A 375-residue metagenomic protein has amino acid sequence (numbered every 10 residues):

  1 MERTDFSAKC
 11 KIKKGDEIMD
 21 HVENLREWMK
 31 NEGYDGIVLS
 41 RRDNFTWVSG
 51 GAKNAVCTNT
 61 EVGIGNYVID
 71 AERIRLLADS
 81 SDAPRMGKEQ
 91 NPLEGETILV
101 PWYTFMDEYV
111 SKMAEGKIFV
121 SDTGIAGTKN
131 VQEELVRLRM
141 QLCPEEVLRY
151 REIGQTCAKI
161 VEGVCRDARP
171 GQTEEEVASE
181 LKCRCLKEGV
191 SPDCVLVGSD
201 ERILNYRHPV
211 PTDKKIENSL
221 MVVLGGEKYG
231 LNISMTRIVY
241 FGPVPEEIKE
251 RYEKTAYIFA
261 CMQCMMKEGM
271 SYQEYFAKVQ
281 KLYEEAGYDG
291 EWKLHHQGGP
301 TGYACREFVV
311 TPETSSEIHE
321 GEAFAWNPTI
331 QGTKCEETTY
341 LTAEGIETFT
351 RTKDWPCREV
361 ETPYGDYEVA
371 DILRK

Functional and structural regions predicted by a protein language model:
E2-K375: Active-site neighborhoods and metal-handling regions in enzymes and metal-associated proteins
